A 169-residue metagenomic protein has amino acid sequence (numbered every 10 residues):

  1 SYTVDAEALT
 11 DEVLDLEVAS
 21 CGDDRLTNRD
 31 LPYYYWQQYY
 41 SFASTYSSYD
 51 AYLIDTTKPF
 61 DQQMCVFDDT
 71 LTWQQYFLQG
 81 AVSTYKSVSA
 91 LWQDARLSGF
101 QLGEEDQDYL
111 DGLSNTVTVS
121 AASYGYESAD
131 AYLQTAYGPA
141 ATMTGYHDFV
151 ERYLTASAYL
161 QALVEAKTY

Functional and structural regions predicted by a protein language model:
S1-W73: Short, low-structural-confidence N-terminal segments
V13-L16, S87, Y169: Short domain-boundary/entry signatures in modular proteins, especially in secreted/extracellular architectures
Y40-G80, T84, R96-Y169: Charged, solvent-exposed helices and adjacent loops that form client-binding or oligomerization surfaces
V88-S89, Q93: A generic alpha-helix surface/boundary motif
